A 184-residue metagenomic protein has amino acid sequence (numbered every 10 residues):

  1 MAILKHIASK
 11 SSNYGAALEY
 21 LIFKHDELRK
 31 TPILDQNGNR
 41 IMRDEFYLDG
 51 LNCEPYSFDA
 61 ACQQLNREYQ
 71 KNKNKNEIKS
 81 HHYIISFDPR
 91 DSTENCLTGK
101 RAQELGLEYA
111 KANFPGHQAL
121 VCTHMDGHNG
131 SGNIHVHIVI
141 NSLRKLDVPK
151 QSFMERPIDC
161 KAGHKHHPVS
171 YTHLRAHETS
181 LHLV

Functional and structural regions predicted by a protein language model:
M1-R175, S180, V184: N-terminal nicking endonuclease/strand-transfer module with a His-rich metal-binding environment and a catalytic Tyr
